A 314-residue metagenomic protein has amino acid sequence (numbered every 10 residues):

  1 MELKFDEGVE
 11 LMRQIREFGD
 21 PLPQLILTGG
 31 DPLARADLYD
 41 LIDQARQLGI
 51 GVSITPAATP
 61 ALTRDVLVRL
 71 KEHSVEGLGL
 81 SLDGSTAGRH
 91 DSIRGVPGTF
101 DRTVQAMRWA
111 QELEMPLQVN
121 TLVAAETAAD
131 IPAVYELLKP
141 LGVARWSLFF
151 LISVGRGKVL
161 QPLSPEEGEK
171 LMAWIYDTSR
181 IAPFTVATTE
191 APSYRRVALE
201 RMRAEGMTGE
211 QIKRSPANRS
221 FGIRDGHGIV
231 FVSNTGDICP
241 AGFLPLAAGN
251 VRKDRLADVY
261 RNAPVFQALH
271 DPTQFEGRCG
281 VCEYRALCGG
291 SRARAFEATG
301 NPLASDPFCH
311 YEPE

Functional and structural regions predicted by a protein language model:
M1-H73, G77: Conserved alpha-helical substructure of the radical SAM core
L3, K71-E76, S81-D83, G88-I238 (+2 more regions): Radical SAM enzyme [4Fe-4S]-AdoMet core and its adjacent flexible, acidic and glycine-rich loops/tails across
E7, D37-L38, V66, D130-V134 (+2 more regions): Residues at alpha-helix caps and immediate loop-helix transition turns in enzyme cores, especially N- and C-cap
V9, R13, Y39, D101-V104 (+4 more regions): Generic alpha-helical structural signal
P21, S74, G142-A144, R278 (+1 more regions): Short loop/turn motifs at secondary-structure junctions
G29, L82, F150, A286 (+1 more regions): Residues that line or immediately flank small-molecule/substrate-binding pockets and catalytic motifs
V66-R69, L137, V281: Well-formed, non-transmembrane alpha-helical positions, independent of function
A191-P313: Accessory C-terminal segments flanking Radical SAM cores
